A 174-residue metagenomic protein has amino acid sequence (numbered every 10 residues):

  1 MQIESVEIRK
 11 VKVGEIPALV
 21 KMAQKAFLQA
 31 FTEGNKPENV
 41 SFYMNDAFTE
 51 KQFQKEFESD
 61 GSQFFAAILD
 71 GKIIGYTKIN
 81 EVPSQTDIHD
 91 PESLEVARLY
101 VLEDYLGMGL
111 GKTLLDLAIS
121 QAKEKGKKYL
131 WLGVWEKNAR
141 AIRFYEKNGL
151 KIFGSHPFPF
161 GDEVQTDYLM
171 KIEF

Functional and structural regions predicted by a protein language model:
I3, D90-L94, K128-Y129, W135-I142 (+2 more regions): C-terminal "cap" of GNAT-fold acetyltransferases
S5-E7: Extreme N-terminal starter segment of soluble prokaryotic enzymes
K10-I16, K21-E33, S41-D104, L115-L117 (+3 more regions): Acetyl-CoA-dependent GNAT
G71, G75, G109-G111, G149: Conserved phosphate-binding and hydrolysis motifs of nucleotide-dependent enzymes
Y100, L150-K151: Short acidic-aromatic loop segments in the C-terminal HATPase_c
L102-D104, M108, E136-K137: Active-site acidic-Proline motif in GNAT/NAT acetyltransferases
G107-S120, R143-K147: Conserved acetyl-CoA-binding loop-helix of GNAT-fold acetyltransferases
M108, K125-K128: Short coil/turn segments at alpha/beta junctions that flank glycine-rich nucleotide-binding fingerprints
